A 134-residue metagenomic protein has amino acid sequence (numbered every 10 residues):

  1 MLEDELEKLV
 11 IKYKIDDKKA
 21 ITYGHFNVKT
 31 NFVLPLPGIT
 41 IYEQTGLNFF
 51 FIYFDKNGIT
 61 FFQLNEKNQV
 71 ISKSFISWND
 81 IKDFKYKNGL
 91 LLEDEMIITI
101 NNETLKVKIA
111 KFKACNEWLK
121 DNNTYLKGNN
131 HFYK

Functional and structural regions predicted by a protein language model:
M1-F54: Anionic N-terminal interaction surfaces
E5-I11, I15, V70, S74-K134: Acidic, Ser/Thr- and proline-rich intrinsically disordered linker/docking segments of eukaryotic scaffolds
G38, E43, N65-N68, E103: Generic preference for well-ordered secondary structure
D55-K67: Short, conserved turn/kink motifs that form compact alpha/beta structural patches or helix kinks used as
